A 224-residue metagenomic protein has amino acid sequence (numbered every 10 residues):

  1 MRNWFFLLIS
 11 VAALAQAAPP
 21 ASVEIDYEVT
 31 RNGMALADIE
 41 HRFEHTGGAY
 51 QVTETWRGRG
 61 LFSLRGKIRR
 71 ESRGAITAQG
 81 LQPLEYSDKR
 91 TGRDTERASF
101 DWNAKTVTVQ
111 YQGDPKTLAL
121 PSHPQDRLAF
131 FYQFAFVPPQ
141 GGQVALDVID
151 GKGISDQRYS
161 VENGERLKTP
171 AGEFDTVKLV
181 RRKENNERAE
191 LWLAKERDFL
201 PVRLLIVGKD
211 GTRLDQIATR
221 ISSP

Functional and structural regions predicted by a protein language model:
W4-A13: Sec-dependent N-terminal signal peptides
L8, P124-Q125, D215: Low-complexity, intrinsically disordered regions enriched in charged/polar residues
Q16-A17, L118-P121, D198: Compositionally biased, intrinsically disordered/low-complexity regions enriched for serine, proline and threonine
A18-A104, F136-P224: Acidic, serine/threonine-rich low-complexity disordered tracts
G92-A135: Hydrophobic, well-structured mid-protein blocks that either form specific transmembrane helices
